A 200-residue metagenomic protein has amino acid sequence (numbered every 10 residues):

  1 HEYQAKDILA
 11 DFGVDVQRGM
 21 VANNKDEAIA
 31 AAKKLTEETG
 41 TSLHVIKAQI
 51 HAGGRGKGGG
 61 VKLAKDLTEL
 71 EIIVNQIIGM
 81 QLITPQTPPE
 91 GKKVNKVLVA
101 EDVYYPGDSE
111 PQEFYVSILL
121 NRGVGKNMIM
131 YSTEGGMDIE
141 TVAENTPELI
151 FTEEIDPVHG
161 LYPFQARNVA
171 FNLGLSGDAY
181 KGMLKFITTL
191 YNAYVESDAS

Functional and structural regions predicted by a protein language model:
E2-L9, T36-G56, P85-G107, V116 (+1 more regions): ATP-grasp fold ATP-binding core
Q4, A10, Q17-R18, N24-I29 (+3 more regions): Expand to "…catalyze enediolate/carbanion chemistry for C-C bond making/breaking, isomerization, decarboxylation
I8-V14, G54-K57, E148-I150, L161-N172: Gly-rich Lys/Arg/Thr-decorated short loops/hinges at beta-loop-alpha junctions or inter-strand turns that position
V16, T68-T87, V169: Catalytic core of tubulin tyrosine ligase-like
V16-G19, I46-I73, Y115, D138-I139: Glycine-rich phosphate-binding loop of ATP-grasp-fold ATP-dependent ligases
P88-I155: Hydrophobic alpha-helical hairpins/lids featuring a short glycine-rich hinge
E154-S200: Glycine-rich, mobile lid/loop segments that gate access to catalytic sites or pores
